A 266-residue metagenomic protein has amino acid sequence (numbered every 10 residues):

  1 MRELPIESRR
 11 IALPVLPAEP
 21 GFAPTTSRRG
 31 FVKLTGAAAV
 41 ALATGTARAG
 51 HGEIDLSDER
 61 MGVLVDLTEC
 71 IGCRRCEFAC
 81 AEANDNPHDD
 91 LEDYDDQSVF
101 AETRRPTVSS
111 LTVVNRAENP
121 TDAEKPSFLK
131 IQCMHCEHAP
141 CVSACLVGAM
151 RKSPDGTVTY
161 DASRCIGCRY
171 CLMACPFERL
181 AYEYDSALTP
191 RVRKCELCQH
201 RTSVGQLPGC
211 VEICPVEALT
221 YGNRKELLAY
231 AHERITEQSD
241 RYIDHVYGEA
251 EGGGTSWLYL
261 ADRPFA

Functional and structural regions predicted by a protein language model:
M1-T26: N-terminal secretory signal peptides
G21-G30, A39-I54: N-terminal twin-arginine translocation
G52-G72, L111-M173, F177-E212, V216-R234: Ferredoxin-like iron-sulfur electron-transfer modules
R74, A81-E92: N-terminal cysteine/histidine-rich coordination modules
H88-T107, Y242-Y247: Short mixed-charge
A218-A266: Long, compositionally biased charged/polar accessory segments in the mid-to-C-terminal portions of proteins
